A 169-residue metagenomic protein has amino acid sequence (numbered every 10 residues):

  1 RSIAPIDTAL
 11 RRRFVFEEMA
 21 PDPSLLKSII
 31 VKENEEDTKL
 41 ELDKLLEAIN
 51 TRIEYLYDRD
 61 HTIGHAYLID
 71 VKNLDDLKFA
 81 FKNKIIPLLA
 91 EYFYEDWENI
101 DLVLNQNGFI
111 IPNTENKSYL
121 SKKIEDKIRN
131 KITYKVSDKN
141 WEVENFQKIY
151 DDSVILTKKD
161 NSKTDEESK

Functional and structural regions predicted by a protein language model:
R1-K169: C-terminal regulatory/interaction module of P-loop NTP-utilizing enzymes
